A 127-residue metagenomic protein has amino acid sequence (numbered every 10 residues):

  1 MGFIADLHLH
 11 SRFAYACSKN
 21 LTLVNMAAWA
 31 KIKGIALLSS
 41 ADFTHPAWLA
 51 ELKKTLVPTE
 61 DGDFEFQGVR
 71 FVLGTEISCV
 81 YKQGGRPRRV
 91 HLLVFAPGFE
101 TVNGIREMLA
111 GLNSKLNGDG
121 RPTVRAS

Functional and structural regions predicted by a protein language model:
G2, A50-S127: Extended substrate/RNA-proximal surfaces in nucleic-acid metabolism proteins
I4-A14, F43: Histidine-centered catalytic micro-motifs
D6, S40, G74: Generic enzyme active-site microenvironment
F13, A47, Y81: Feature marks short, surface-exposed loop/turn motifs that line or immediately flank catalytic pockets and channel
A14-Y15, D119: A generic structural signal for short
Y15-S18, L49-K53: Histidine/acidic-residue-rich catalytic or RNA/ligand-binding cores of hydrolases and nuclease-related proteins
C17-A30: Short, acidic/polar
A27-W48: Divalent metal-dependent hydrolysis catalytic cores, especially in the metallo-beta-lactamase
